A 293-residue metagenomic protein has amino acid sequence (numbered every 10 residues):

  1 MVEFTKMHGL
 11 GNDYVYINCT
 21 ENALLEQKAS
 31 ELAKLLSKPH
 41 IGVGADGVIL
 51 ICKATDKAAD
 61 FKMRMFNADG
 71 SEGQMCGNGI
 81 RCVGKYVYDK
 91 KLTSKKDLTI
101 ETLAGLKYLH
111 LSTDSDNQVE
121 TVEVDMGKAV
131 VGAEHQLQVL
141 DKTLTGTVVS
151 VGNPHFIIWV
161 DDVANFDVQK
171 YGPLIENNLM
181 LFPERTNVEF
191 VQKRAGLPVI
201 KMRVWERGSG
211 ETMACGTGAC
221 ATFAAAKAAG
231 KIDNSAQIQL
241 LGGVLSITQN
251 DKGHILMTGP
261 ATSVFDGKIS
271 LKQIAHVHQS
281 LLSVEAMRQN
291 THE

Functional and structural regions predicted by a protein language model:
M1-Q118, I157-E293: A glycine-rich beta-to-alpha transition motif near the start of alpha/beta enzyme domains, typified by
N117-M126: Short, solvent-exposed secondary-structure boundary/capping segments
V124, T147, R203: Beta-strand scaffold of nucleotide-dependent catalytic cores
A129: Alpha/beta catalytic cores of group-transfer enzymes, especially the acyltransferase/condensing modules of polyketide
G132-H135, D141-T145, I175-E176, N187: Glycine-rich, charged/polar anion/phosphate-binding loops that engage phosphate groups from diverse ligands
Q136-K142, D266-L271: Extended Gly/Ser/Thr-rich low-complexity repeat segments, especially those forming or decorating extracellular
Q138-N165: Internal active-site segments that recognize and position negatively charged phosphoryl groups and nucleotide moieties
